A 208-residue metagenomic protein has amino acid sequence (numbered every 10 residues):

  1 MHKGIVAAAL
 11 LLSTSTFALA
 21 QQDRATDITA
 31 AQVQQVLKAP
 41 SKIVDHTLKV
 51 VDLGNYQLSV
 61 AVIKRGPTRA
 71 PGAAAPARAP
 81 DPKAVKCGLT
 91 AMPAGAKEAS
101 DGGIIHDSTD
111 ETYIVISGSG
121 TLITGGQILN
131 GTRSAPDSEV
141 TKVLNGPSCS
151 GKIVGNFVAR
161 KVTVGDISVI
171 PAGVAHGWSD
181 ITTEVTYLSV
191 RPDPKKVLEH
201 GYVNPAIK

Functional and structural regions predicted by a protein language model:
M1-V6: Bacterial N-terminal signal peptides that target proteins for export
A7-T16: Bacterial N-terminal signal peptides
L19-I105, H200-K208: A short, N-terminal "cap"/entry segment at the start of jelly-roll beta-barrel domains of the cupin/DSBH fold
G102-I105, E111-I114, A159-R160, I167-S168: His/acidic/aromatic-lined binding-pocket segments of jelly-roll/cupin-type domains and related regulatory beta-sandwich
H106-G126, D137-S150: Short, conserved beta-strand element in jelly-roll/cupin
I153-F157: Short alpha-helix capping/helix-loop boundary micro-motifs
K161-I181: Conserved metal-binding segment of the jelly-roll/cupin
T183-G201: A short hydrophobic beta-strand segment most commonly corresponding to one strand of the jelly-roll/cupin
